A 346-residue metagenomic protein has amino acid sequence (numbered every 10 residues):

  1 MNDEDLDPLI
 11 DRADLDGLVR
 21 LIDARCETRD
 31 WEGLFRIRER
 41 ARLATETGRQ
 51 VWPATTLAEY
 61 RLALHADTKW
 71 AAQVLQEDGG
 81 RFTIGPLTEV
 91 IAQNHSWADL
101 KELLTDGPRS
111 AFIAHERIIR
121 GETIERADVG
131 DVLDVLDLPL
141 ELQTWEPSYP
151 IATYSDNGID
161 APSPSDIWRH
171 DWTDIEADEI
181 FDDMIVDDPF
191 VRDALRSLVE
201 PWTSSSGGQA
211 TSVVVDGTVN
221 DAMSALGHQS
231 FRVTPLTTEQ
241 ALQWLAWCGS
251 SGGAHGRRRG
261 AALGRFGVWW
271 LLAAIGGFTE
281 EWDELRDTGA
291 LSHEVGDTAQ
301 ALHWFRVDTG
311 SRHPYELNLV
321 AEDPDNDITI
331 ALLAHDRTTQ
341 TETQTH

Functional and structural regions predicted by a protein language model:
M1-D67: Charged, amphipathic alpha-helical stretches
T56-G267, L271: Extended, low-hydrophobicity segments enriched in charged/polar residues
I124-N157, L242-H346: Acidic, proline/glycine-rich low-complexity IDRs
